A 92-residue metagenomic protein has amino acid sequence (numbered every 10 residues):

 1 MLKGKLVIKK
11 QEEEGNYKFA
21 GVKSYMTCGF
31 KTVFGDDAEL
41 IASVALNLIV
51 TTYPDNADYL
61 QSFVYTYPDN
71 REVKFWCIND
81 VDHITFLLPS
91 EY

Functional and structural regions predicted by a protein language model:
M1-P68: N-terminal "domain-start" segment
Y59-Y92: Short, compact, well-ordered microdomains
